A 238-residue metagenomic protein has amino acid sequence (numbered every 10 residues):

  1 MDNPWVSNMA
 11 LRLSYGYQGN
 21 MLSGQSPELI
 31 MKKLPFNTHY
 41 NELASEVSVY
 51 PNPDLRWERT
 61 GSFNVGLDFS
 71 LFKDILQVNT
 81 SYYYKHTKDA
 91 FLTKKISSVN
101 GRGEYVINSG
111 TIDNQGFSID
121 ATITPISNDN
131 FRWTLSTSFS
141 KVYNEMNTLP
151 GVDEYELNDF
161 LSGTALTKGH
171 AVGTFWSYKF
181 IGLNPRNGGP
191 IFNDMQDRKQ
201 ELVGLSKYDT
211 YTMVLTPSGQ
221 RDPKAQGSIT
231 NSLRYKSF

Functional and structural regions predicted by a protein language model:
M1-H170, L233: Extracellular/periplasmic, surface-exposed regions of secreted and cell-surface proteins
N41-L71, Q77, S162-S237: Outer-membrane beta-barrel transmembrane strand signature
